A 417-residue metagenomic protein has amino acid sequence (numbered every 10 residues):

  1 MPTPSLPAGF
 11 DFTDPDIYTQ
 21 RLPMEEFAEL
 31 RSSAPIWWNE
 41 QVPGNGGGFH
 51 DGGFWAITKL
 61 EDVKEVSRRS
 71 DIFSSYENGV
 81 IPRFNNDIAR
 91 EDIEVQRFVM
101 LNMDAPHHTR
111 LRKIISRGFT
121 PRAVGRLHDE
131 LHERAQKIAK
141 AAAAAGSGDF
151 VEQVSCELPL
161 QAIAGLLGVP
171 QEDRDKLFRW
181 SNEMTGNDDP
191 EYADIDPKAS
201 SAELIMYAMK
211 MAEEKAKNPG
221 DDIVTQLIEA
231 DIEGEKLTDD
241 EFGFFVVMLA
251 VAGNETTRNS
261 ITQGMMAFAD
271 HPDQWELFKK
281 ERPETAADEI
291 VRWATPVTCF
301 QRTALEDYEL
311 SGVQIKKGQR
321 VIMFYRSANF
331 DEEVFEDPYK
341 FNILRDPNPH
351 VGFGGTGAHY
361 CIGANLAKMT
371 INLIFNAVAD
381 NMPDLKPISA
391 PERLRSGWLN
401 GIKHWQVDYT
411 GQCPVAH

Functional and structural regions predicted by a protein language model:
M1-H417: Cytochrome P450
